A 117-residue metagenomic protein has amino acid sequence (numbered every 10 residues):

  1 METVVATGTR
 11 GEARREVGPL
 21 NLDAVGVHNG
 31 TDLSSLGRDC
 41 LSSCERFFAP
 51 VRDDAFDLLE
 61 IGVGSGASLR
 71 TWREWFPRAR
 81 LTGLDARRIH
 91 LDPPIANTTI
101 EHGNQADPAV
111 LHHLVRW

Functional and structural regions predicted by a protein language model:
M1-W117: A short alpha-helical cap/connector motif
